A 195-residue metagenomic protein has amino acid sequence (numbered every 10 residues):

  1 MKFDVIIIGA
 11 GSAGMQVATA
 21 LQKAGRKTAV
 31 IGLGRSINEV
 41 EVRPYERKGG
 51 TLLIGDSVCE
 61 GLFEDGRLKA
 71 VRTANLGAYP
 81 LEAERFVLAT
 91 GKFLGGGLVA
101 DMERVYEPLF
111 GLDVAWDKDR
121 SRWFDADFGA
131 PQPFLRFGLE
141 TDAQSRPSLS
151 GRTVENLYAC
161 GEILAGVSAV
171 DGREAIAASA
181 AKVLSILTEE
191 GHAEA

Functional and structural regions predicted by a protein language model:
M1-A195: Residues forming the flavin
